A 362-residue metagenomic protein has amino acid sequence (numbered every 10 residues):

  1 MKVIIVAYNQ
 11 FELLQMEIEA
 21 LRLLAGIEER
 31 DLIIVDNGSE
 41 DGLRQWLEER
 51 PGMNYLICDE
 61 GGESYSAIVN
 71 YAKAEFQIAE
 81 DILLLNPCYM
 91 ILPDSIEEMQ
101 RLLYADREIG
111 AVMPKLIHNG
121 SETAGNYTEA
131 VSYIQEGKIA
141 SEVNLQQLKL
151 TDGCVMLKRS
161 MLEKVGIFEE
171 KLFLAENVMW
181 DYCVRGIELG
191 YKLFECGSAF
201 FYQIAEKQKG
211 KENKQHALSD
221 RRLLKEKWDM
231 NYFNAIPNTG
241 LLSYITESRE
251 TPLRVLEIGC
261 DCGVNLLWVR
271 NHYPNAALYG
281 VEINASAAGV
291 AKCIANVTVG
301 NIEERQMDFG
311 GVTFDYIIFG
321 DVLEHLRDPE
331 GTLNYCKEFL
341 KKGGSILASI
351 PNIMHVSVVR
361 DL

Functional and structural regions predicted by a protein language model:
Q10-A25: Short, well-formed alpha-helical segments that are part of the catalytic scaffolds of diverse glycosyltransferases
D36-R44, G62, C260: A conserved acidic beta->alpha catalytic loop
D59-F76: Glycine-rich, basic loop-to-helix element that forms the pyrophosphate-binding segment of sugar-nucleotide handling
A67, E136-L157: A recurrent flexible, glycine/aromatic-enriched loop bordering the glycosyltransferase active site that acts as
A79-M90: Short beta-strand-to-loop acidic/aromatic patch adjacent to the donor-nucleotide binding site
M90-N126, N352: Conserved donor NDP-sugar-binding/catalytic core segment of glycosyltransferases
L148-G166, K171-A199: A short, conserved alpha-helix in the catalytic core of glycosyltransferases
E170, R327-L362: S-adenosyl-L-methionine-dependent methyltransferase catalytic module, highlighting the catalytic core
